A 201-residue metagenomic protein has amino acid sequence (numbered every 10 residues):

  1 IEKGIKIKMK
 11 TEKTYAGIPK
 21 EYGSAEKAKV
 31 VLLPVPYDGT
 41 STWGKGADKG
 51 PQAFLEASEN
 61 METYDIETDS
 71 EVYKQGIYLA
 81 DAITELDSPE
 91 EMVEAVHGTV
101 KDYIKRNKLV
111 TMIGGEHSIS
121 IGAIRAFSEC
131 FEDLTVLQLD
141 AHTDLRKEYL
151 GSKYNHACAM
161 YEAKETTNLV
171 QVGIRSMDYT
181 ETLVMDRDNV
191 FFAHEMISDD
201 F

Functional and structural regions predicted by a protein language model:
I1-K8: Short, Lys/Arg-enriched N-terminal segments with co-localized hydrophobic residues within the first ~10-30 amino acids
K8-F201: Conserved alpha-helical scaffold segments that buttress catalytic/binding sites
